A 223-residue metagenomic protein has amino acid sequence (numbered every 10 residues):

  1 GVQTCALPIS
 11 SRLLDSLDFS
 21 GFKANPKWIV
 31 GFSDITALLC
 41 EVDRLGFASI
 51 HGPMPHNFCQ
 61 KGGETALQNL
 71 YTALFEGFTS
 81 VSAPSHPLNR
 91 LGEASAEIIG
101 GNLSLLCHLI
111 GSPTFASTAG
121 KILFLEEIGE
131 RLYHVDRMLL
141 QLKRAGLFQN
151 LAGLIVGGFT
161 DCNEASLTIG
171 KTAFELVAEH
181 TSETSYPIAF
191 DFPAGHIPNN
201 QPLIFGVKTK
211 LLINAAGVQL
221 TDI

Functional and structural regions predicted by a protein language model:
G1, D34, L106, L154 (+1 more regions): Buried hydrophobic positions in well-ordered alpha/beta secondary-structure cores of metabolic enzymes
V2-L7: Short, small-residue-biased leader/transition segments that mark boundaries at the very start of proteins
P8-R12, I35-L38, H134: Short glycine/serine/threonine-rich phosphate/pyrophosphate-binding segments that cradle anionic phosphate groups
F19-V42, A48-M54, P187: Short, acidic/small-residue loops that bind anionic groups at enzyme active sites
V30, I122-F124, I155: Structural motif
G46-G111: Conserved anion/nucleotide-ligand pocket segment
I98-L142: Oxyanion-binding "anion nests"
L142-I223: C-terminal active-site/capping subdomain that shapes the small-molecule cofactor and substrate pocket of enzyme
